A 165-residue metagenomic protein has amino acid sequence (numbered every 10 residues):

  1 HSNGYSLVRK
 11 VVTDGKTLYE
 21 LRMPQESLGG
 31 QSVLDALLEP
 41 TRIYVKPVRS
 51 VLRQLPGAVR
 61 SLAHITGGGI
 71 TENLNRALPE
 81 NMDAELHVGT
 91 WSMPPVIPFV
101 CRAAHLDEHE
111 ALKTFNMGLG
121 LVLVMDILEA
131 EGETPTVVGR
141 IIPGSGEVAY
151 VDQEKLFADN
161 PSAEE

Functional and structural regions predicted by a protein language model:
H1-Y19: Mobile "lid/hinge" segments at catalytic clefts and subdomain interfaces of large enzymes
L18-E20, Q25-L38, R42-E165: Glycine-/charge-enriched secondary-structure boundary and capping motifs
